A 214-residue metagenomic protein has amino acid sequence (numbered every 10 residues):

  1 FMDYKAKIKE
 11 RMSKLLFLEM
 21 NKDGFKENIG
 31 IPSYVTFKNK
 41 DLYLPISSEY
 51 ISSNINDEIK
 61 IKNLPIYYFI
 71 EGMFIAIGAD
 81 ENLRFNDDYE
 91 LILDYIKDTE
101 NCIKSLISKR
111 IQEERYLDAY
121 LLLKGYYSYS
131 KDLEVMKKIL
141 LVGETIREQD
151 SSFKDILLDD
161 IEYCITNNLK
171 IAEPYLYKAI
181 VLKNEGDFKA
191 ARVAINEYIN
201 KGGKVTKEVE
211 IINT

Functional and structural regions predicted by a protein language model:
K5-G78: N-terminal accessory interaction module
N56-I61, F85-K104, C164-T166, E210-T214: TPR-adjacent "capping" and linker segments in tetratricopeptide-repeat scaffold/adaptor proteins
K62-I66, Y95-K104, S130-I139, N168-Y175 (+3 more regions): Generic helix N-cap/helix-start motif at coil->alpha-helix transitions
A76-N82, Y116, K124-S151, K201-K207: Short, charge-rich amphipathic alpha-helical segments embedded in non-transmembrane helical bundles/solenoids
N86-Y89, D118-Y126, S152-T166, K189-Y198: Alpha-helical repeat scaffolds
N101-Y129, T214: Alpha-helical segment of the N-proximal tetratricopeptide repeat
K109-R110, L141-V142, C164, V181: Residue-level signature for tetratricopeptide repeat
